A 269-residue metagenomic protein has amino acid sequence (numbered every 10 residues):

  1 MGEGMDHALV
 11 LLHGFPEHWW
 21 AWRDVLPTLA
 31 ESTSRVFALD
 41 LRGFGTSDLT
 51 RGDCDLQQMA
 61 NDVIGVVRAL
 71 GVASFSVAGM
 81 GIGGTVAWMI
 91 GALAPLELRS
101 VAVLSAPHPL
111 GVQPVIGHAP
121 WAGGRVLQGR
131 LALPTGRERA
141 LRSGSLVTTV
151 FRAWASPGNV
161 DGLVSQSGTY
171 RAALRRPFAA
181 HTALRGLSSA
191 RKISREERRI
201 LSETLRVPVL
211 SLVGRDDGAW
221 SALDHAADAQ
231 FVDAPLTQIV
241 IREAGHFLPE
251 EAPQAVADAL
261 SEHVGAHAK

Functional and structural regions predicted by a protein language model:
M1-G2, A92: Conserved hydrophobic "DFG−1" position in protein kinase catalytic cores
G2-T46: Conserved HGGG/HGGXW glycine-rich cap/lid loop of the alpha/beta-hydrolase fold
A8, F37, F44-A78, I82-V240 (+3 more regions): Flexible "cap/lid" subdomain of the alpha/beta-hydrolase fold that forms the substrate-access gate
H13, S76, H246: Histidine-centered active-site/metal-ligand motif
W20-R23, H181, D258: Alpha-helical elements of the RecA-like P-loop NTPase motor core of helicases
A244-P253, A257: Catalytic histidine-centered segment of alpha/beta-hydrolase-like enzymes
